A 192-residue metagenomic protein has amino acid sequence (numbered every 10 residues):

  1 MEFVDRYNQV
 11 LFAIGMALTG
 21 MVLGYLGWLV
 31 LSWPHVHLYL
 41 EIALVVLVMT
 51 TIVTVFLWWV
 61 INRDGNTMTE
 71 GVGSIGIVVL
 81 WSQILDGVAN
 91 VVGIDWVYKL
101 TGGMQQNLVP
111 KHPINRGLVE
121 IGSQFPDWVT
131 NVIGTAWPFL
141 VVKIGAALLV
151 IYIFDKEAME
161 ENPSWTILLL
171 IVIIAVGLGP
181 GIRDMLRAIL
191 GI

Functional and structural regions predicted by a protein language model:
M1-I192: Charge-biased, low-complexity intrinsically disordered regions
